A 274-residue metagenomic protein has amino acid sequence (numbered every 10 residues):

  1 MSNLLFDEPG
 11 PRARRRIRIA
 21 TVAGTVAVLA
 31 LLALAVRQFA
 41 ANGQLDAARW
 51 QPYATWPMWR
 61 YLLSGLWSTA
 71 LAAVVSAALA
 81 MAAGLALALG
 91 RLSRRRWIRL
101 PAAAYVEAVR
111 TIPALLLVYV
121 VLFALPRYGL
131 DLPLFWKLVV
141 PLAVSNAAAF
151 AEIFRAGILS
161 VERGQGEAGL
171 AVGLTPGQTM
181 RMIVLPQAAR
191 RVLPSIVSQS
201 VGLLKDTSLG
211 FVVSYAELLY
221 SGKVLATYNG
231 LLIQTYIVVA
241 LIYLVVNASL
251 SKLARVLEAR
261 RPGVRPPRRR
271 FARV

Functional and structural regions predicted by a protein language model:
M1-V274: Transmembrane alpha-helices and adjacent helix-loop boundaries
